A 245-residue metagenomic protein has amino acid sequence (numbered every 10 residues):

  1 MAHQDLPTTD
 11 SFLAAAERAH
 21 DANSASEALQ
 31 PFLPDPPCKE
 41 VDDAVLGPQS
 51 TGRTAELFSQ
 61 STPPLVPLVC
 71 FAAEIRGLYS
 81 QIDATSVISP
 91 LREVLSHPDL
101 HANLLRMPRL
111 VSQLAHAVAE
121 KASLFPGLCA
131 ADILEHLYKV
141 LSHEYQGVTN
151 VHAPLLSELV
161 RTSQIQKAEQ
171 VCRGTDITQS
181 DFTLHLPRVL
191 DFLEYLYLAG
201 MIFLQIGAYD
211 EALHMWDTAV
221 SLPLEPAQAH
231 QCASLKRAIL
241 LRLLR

Functional and structural regions predicted by a protein language model:
M1-R245: Extended alpha-helical scaffold regions
